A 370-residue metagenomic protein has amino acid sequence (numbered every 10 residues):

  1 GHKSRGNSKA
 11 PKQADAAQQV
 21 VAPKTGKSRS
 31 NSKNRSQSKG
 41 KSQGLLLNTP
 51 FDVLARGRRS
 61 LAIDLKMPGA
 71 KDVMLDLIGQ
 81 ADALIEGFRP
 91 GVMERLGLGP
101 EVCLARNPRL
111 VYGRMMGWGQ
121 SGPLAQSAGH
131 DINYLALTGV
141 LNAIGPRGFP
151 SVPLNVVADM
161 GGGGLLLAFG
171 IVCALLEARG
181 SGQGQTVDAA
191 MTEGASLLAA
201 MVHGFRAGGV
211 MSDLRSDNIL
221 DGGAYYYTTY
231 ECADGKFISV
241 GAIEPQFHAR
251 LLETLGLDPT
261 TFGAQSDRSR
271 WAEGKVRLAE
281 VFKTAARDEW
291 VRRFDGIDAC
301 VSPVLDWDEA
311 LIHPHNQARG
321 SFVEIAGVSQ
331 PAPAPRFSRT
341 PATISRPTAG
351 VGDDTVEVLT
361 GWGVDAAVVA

Functional and structural regions predicted by a protein language model:
G1-G170, A174-Q183, G350, D354-A370: N-terminal helix-loop segment corresponding to the beta1-alpha1 unit of nucleotide/adenylate-binding folds
F51, S216-G222, T228-T229, I325-V328 (+1 more regions): Short Gly/Pro-enriched turn/cap motifs at secondary-structure boundaries
G117-G119, M191-S196, D234-K236, A242-F247 (+1 more regions): Glycine-rich beta-alpha junction loops
S151-G162, G184-T186, D217-N218, Y225-Y227 (+3 more regions): A short glycine-threonine-serine/GTX helix/turn-capping micro-motif
G163-G184, L197-V210, R250-L257: Oxidoreductase and adenylate-handling cofactor-binding alpha/beta cores
Y226-I297, V301: Aromatic-enriched alpha-helical interface/lid elements that frame and gate functional surfaces
D295-N316: Conserved PLP cofactor-binding pocket of PLP-dependent enzymes
I325-V369: Flexible, small-/acidic-enriched active-site or ligand-binding loops
